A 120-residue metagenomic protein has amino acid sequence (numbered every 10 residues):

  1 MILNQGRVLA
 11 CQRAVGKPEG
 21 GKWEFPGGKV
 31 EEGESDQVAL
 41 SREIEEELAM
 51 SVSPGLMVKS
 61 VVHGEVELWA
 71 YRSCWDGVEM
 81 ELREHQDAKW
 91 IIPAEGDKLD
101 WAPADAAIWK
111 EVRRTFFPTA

Functional and structural regions predicted by a protein language model:
M1-L9: Conserved N-terminal beta-strand and adjoining loop/helix that marks the start of the Nudix/MutT-like hydrolase domain
K17-K22: A conserved beta-turn-beta hairpin within the catalytic core of GNAT-like acetyltransferases that forms part
E24, W90, P103: Short aromatic/basic micro-patch
F25-M57, I92: The catalytic Nudix box helix
S51, K59-A94, K110-V112: Active-site-adjacent beta-strand/loop module that shapes the phosphate/pyrophosphate-binding cleft
A104-A120: Charged phosphate-binding loop/patch that engages nucleotide di/tri-phosphates or the phosphate backbone of nucleic
